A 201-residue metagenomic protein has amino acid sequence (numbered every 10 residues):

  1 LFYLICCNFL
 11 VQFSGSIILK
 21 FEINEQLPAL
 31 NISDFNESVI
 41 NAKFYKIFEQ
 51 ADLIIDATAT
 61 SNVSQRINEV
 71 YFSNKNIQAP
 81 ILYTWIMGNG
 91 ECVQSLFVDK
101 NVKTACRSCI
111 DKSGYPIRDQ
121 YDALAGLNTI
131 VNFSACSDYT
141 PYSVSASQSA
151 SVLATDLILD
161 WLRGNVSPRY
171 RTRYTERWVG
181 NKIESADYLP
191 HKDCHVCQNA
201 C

Functional and structural regions predicted by a protein language model:
L1-A29: Glycine-rich phosphate-binding loop and adjoining beta1-alpha1-beta2 segment of Rossmann-like nucleotide-binding folds
I32-D34, I81: Hydrophobic/aromatic anchor residues within beta-strands of the central parallel beta-sheet of Rossmann-like
N36-K43: Conserved SAM/SAH-binding loop
K46: An acidic, phosphate/nucleotide-engaging active-site surface
E49-L53, A57-C201: Glycine-rich phosphate/adenylate-binding loop
